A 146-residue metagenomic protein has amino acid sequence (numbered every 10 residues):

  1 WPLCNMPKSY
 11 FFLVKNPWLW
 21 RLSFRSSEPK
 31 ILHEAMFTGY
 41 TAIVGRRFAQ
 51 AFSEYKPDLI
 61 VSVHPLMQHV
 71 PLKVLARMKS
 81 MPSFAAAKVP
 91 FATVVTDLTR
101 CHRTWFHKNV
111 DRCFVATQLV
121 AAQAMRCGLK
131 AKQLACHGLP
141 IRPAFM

Functional and structural regions predicted by a protein language model:
W1-E54: Conserved N-terminal ligand/cofactor-binding loop architecture of enzyme catalytic domains
A35-Y40, P90-V94, A144-F145: Short, flexible loop segments at the rims of nucleotide/cofactor-binding pockets, characterized by
F52, S83-V89, T93, R103-R112: A conserved, positively charged/aromatic
D58-L59, R112: Structural motif
L59-Q68, L72-D97: Active-site proximal beta-strand in glycosyltransferases
Q68-V70, R100-R103, A121-A122: Short, well-ordered alpha-helical microsegments
A92-C101, A116-L119: Active-site glycine-rich loop that binds ribose-phosphate moieties when present
D111-M146: A nucleotide-sugar donor-handling region in carbohydrate enzymes
